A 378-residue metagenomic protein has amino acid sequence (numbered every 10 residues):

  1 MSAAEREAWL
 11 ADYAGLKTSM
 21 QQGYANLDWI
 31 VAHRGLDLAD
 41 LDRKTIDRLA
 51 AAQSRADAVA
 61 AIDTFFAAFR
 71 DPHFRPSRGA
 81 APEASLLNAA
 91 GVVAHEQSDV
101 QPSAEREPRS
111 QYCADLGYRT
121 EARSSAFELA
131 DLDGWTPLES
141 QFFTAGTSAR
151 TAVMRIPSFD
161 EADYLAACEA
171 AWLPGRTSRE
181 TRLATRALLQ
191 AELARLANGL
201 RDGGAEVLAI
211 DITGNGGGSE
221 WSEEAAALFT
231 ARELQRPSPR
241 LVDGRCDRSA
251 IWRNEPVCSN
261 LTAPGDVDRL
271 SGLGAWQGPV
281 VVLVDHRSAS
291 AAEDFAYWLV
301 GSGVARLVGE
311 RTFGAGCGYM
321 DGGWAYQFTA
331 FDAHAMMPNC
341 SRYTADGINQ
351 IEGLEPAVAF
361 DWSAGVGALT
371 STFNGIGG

Functional and structural regions predicted by a protein language model:
M1-R245, V257, P279, R306 (+4 more regions): Flexible, low-complexity junctional segments that flank or bridge functional domains
E220-F373: Conserved acidic, small-residue-rich alpha-beta core segments centered on
